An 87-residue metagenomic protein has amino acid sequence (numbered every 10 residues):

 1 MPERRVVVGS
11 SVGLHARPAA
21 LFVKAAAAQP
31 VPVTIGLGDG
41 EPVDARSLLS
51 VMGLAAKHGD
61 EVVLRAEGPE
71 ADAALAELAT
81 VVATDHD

Functional and structural regions predicted by a protein language model:
M1-R5, E61-V63: Intrinsic-disorder/low-complexity, polar/charged segments enriched in Ser/Thr/Lys/Arg/Asp/Glu/Gln
V7-H58: Compact, glycine-rich, soluble single-domain proteins
M52-D87: C-terminal structural segments of small proteins and small subunits
